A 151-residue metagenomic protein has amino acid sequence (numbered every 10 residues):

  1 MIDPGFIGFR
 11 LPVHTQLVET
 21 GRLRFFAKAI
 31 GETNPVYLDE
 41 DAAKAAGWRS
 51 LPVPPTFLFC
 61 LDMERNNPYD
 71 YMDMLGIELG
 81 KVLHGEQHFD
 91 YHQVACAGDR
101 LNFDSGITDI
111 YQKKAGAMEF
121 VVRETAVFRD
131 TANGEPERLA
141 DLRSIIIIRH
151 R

Functional and structural regions predicted by a protein language model:
M1-E86: Hot-dog-fold acyl-thioester-processing enzymes
M1-I2, E86, D90-R151: HotDog/MaoC-like acyl-thioester-processing domains
